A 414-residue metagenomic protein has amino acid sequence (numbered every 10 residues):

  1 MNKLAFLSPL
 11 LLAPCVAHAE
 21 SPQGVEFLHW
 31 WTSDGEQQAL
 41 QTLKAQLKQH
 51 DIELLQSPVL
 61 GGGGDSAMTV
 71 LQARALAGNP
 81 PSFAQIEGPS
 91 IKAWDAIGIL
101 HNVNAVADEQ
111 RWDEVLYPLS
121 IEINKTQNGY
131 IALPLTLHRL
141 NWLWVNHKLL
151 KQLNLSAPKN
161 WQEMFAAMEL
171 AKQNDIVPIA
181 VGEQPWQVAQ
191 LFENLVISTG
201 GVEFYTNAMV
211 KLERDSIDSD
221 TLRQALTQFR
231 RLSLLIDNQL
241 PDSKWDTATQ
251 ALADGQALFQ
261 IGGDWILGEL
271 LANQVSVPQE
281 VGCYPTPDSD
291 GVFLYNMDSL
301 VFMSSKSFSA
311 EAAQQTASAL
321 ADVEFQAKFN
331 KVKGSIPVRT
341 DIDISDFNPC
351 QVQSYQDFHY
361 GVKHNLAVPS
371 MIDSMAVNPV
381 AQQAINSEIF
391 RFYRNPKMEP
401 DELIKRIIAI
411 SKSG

Functional and structural regions predicted by a protein language model:
A17-A93, I97, R111-W112, A157 (+2 more regions): Conserved N-terminal structural module of periplasmic/extracytoplasmic solute-binding proteins
S21, A45, L153, L234 (+1 more regions): Extracytoplasmic/periplasmic substrate-recognition and gating elements
G88-N141, F165, L191-E193, E280: Hinge/lid segment of periplasmic solute-binding proteins
N104-L116, E183, T199-R223, A272-V275 (+1 more regions): Short, solvent-exposed loop/beta-turn-alpha elements that line the ligand-binding surface or hinge of extracytoplasmic
Y130-L135, F165-R214, A257: Extracytoplasmic/periplasmic solute-binding protein
K151, H364-G414: Conserved C-terminal helix/tail region of periplasmic/extracytoplasmic solute-binding proteins
M168-L170, V210-P241: Glycine-centered hinge/linker elements that transmit conformational signals in sensory and ligand-binding systems
V281-Y284, N330-A384: Long, aromatic- and glycine/proline-rich binding clefts that accommodate carbohydrate-like moieties
